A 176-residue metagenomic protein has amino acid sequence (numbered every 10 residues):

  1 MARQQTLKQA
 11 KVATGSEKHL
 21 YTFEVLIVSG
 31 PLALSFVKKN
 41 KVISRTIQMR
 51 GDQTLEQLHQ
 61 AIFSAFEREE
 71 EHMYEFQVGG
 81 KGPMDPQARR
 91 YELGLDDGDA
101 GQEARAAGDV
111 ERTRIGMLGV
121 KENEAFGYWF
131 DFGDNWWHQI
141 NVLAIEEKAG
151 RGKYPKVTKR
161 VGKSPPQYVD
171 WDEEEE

Functional and structural regions predicted by a protein language model:
M1-E176: Short linear regulatory motifs enriched in tryptophan with gly/pro/ser
